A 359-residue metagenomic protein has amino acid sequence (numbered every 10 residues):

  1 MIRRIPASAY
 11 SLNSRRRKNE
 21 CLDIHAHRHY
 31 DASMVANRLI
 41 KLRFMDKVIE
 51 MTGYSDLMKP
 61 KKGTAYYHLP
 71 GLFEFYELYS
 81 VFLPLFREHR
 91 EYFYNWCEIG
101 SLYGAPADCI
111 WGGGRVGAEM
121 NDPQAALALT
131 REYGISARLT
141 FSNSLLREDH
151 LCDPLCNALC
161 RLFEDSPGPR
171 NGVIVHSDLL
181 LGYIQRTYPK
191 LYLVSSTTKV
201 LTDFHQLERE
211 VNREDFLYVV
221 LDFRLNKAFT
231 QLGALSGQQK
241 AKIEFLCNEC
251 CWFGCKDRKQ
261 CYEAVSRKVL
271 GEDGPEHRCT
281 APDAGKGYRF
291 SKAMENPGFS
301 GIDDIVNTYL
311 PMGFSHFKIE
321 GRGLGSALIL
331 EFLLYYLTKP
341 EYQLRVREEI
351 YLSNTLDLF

Functional and structural regions predicted by a protein language model:
I2-S11: Extreme N-terminal basic, low-complexity initiation segments that serve as generic localization/processing leaders
A9, E20, A26, D31-A32: Short hydrophobic alpha-helical segments enriched in small aliphatic residues
N13, K18-N19: Polybasic, lysine-rich low-complexity intrinsically disordered segments
R15, H25, L42-M45: Low-complexity, intrinsically disordered/propeptide-like segments
Y30-A32, A36-R43, K47: Short, positively charged and aromatic/hydrophobic N-terminal segments
L42-Q206, E210, F216, V220-F359: Active-site pocket-lining/capping segments in soluble small-molecule metabolic enzymes
